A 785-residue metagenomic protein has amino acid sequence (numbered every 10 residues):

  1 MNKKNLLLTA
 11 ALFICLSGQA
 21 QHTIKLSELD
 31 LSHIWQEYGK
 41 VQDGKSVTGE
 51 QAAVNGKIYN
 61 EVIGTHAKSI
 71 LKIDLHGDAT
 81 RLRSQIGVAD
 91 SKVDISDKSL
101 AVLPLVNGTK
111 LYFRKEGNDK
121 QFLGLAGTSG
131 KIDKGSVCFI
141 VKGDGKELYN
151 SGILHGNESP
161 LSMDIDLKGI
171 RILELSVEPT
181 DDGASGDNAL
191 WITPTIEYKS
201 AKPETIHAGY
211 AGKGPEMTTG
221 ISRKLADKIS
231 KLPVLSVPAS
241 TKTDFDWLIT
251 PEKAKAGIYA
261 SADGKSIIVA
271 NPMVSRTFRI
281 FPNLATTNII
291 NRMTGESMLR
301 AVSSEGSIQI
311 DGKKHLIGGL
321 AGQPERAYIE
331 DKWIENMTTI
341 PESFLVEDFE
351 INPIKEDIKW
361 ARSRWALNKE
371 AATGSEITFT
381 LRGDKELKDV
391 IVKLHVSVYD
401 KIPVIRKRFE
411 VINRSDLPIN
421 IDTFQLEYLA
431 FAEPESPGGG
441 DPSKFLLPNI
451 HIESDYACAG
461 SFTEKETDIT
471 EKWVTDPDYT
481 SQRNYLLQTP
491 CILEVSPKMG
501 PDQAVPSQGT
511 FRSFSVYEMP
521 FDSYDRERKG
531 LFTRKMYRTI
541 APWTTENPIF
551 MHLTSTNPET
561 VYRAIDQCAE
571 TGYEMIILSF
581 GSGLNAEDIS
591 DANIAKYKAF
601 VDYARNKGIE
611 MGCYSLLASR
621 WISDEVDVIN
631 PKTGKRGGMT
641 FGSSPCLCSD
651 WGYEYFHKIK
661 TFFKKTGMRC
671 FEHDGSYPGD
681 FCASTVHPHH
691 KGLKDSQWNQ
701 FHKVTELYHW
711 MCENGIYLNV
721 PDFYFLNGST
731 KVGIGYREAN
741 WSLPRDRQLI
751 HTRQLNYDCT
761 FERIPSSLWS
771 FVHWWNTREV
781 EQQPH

Functional and structural regions predicted by a protein language model:
N2-T9: Sec-dependent signal peptide recognition, specifically the positively charged N-region followed immediately by
A11-Q19: Hydrophobic h-region of N-terminal signal peptides that target proteins for export in Gram-negative bacteria
Q21-E216: Gly-Asp-aromatic-enriched flexible segments
G214-I391, H395-R408, S415-Q425: Beta-strand-rich N-terminal accessory domains
G322-D627, Y653, H785: Conserved structural scaffold segments of CAZyme catalytic domains across common CAZy folds
N547-P558, S579-I594, G637-F656, K660 (+2 more regions): The substrate-binding groove and active-site-proximal loops of carbohydrate-active enzymes, especially glycoside
A592, K596-Y597, V601, R605-I659 (+2 more regions): Substrate-binding/active-site clefts of carbohydrate-active enzymes
W621-Y653, H657, T666, F701-H785: Glycan-recognition surfaces
